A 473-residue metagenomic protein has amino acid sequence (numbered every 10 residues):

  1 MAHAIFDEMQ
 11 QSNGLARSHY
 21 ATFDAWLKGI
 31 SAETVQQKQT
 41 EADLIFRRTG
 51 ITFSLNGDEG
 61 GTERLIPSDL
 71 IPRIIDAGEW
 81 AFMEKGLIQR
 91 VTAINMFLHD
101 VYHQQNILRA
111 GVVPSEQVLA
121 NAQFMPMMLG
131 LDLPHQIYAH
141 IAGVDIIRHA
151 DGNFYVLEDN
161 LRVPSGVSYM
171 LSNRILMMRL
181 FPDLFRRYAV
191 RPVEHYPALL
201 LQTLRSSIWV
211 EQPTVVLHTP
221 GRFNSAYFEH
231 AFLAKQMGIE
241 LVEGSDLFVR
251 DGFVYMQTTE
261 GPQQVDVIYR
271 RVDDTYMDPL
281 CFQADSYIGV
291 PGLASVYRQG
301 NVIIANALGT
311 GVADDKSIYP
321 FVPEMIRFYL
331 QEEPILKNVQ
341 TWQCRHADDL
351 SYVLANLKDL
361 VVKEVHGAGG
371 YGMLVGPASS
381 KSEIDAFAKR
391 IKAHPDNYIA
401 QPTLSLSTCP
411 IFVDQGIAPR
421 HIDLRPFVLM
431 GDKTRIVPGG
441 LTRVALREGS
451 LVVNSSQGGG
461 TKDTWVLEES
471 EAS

Functional and structural regions predicted by a protein language model:
M1-S473: Preference for protein termini
